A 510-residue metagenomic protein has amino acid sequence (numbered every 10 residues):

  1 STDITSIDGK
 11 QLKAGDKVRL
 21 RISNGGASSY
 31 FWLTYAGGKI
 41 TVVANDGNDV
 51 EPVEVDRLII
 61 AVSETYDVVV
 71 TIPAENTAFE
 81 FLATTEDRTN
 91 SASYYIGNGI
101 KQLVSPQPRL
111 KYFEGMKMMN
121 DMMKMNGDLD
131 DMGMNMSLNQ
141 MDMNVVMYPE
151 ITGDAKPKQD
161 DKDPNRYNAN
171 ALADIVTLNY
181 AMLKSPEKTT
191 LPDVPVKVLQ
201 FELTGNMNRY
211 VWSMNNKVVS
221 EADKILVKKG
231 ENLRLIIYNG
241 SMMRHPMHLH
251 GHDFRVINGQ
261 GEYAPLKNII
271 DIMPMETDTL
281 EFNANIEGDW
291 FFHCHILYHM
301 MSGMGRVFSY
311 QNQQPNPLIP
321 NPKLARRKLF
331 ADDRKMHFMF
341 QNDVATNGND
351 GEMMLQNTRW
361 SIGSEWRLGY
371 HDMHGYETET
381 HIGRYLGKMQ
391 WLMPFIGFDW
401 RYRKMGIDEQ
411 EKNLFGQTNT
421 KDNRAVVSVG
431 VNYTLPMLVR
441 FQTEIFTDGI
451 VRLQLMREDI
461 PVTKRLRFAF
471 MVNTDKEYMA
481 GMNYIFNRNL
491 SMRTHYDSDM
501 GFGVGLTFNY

Functional and structural regions predicted by a protein language model:
S1-K17, S23-N24, V104-M243, D253 (+1 more regions): Edge beta-strand plus adjacent loop/short-helix module at the start of the mature soluble/periplasmic domain
S1-P149, Q260-D271: Histidine- and aromatic-rich segments of cupredoxin/plastocyanin-like copper-binding domains
G15-D16, S63-E64, A74-F79, G230-E231 (+3 more regions): Short tyrosine-centred short linear motifs in exposed loops/low-complexity segments
E262, Y376-T380, G406-N413, L453-E458 (+1 more regions): Outer-membrane beta-barrel translocator domains and adjoining extracellular loop/strand segments of Gram-negative
Y310-D372, K404, A425-V429, F441 (+2 more regions): Outer-membrane beta-barrel initiation region
M336-T346, R359-Y370, T378-T380, L392-Y402 (+6 more regions): Transmembrane beta-strand segments that form the barrel wall of outer-membrane beta-barrel proteins
G351, T380-I382, V429-V431, L453-R457 (+3 more regions): Membrane-embedded beta-strands of outer-membrane beta-barrel proteins, especially the hydrophobic/small aromatic
A480-Y484, S498-Y510: Outer-membrane beta-barrel "beta-signal"
